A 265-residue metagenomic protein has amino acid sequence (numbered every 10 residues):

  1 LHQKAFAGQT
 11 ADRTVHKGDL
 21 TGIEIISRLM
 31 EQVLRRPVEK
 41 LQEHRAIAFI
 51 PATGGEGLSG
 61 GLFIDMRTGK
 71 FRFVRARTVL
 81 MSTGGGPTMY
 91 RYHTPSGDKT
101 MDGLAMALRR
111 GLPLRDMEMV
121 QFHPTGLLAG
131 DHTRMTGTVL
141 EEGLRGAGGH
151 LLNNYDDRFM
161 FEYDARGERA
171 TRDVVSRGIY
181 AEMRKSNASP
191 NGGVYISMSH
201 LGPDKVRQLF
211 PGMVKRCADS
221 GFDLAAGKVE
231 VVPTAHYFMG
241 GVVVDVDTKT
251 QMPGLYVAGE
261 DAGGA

Functional and structural regions predicted by a protein language model:
L1-K70, R75-R77, S82, G126-G130: Conserved redox-cofactor binding core of oxidoreductases
K4, D65, R110, L152-N153 (+1 more regions): Hydrophobic alpha-helical segments, especially N-terminal targeting/anchoring helices
I26, L34-E39, A48-G54, S59-L62 (+2 more regions): Accessory "access/gating" subregions that flank catalytic or transport cores
F73, M81-T94: Flavin (primarily FAD) binding-site architecture
T78-G84, D247-A265: Short FAD-binding loop at a beta-strand-to-alpha-helix junction that anchors the flavin cofactor in diverse
M89-R110, M252, G264-A265: A conserved FAD-binding loop/helix module that cradles the flavin
M106, L112-D223, G227-V229: An anion/pyrophosphate-binding glycine-rich loop and adjacent beta-alpha core in soluble alpha-beta enzymes
